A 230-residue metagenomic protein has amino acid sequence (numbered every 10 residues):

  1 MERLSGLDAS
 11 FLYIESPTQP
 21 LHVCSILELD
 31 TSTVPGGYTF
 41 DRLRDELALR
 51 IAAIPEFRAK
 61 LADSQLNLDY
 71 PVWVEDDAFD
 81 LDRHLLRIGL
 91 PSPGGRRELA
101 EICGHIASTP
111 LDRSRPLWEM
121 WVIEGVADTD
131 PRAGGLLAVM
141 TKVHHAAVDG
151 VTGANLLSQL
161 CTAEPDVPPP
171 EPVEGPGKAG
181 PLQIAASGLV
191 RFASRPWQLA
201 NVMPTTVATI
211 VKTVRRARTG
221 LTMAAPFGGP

Functional and structural regions predicted by a protein language model:
M1-D8, C24-T39, R44-P230: Soluble acyl-CoA-dependent acyltransferase catalytic core bearing the H(X)4D motif
F11-P17: Short beta-strand/turn micro-motifs at beta-sheet edges
T18-V23: His-Asp-centered acyl/peptidyl-transfer active-site segments
